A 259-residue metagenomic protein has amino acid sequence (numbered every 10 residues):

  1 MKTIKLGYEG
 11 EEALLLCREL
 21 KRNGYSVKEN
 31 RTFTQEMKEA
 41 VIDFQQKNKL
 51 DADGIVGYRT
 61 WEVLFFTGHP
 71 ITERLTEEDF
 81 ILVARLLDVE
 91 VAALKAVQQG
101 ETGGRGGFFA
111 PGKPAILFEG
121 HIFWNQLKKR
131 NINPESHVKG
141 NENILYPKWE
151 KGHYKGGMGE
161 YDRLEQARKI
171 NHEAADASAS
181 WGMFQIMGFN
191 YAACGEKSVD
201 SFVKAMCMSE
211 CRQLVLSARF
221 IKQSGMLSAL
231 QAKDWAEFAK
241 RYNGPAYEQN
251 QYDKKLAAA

Functional and structural regions predicted by a protein language model:
T3-L64, L87, A232: Short acidic, glycine/serine/threonine-rich helix-capping segments at coil-helix boundaries
G10, T34, G57-T60, L117-H121 (+2 more regions): Residue-level signal for threonine
E12-N23, H69-L75, D79-L86, K95 (+2 more regions): Alpha-helical segment that forms one wall of the substrate-binding/catalytic cleft in peptidoglycan-active domains
F33-N48, Q98-G104, Q185-N190, A229-Y252: Acidic helix/loop microenvironments that form the catalytic cleft of cell-wall polysaccharide enzymes
L50, Y58-K113: Conserved, well-structured beta-alpha core segment at the onset of a catalytic domain
V56-G57, K113, K233, A258: Sparse recognition of residues in long alpha-helices and their boundaries
A110-K129, S180-Y191: Short, surface-exposed glycine/acidic/tryptophan-bearing loops
